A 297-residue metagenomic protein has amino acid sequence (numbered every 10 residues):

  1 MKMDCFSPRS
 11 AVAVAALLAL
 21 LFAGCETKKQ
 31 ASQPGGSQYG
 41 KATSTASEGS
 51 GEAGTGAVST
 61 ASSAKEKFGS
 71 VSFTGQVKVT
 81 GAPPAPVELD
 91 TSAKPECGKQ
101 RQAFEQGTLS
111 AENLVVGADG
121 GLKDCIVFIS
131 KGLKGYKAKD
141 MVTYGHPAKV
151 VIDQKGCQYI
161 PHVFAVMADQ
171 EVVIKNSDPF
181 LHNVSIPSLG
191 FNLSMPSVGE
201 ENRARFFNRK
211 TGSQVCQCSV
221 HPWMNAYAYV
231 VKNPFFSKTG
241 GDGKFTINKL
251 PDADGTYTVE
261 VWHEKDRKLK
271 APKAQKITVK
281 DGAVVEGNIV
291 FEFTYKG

Functional and structural regions predicted by a protein language model:
K2-A13: Bacterial N-terminal signal peptides that target proteins for export
D4, A23-G24: Coiled-coil-like amphipathic alpha-helices with heptad-repeat character
A13-L21: Bacterial N-terminal signal peptides
C25-G297: Extracytoplasmic copper-binding redox domains, predominantly the cupredoxin/blue-copper superfamily
